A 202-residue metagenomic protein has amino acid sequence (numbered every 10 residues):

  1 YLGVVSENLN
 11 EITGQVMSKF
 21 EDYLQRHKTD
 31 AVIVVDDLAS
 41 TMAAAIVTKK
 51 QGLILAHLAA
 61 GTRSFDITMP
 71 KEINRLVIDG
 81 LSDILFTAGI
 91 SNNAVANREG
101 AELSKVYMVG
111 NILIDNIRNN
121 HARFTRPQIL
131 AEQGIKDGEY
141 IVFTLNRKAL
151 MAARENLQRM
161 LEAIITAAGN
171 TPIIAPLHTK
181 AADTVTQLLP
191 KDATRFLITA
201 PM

Functional and structural regions predicted by a protein language model:
Y1-E102: Active-site and donor-binding regions of nucleotide-sugar-utilizing enzymes
G3-V4, L81-E155: A nucleotide-sugar donor-handling region in carbohydrate enzymes
E11, Q15, I73, S91 (+4 more regions): Conserved active-site and cofactor/substrate-binding residues in soluble primary-metabolism enzymes
V35, H57-A59, V109, T144 (+1 more regions): Short beta-strand segments
A43, V95, N116, D183-V185: Phosphate- and divalent-cation-binding pockets in alpha/beta enzyme and binding domains that engage nucleotide-derived
I54, K105, P172-I173: Residues at the starts of beta-strands that form the adenosine-phosphate
A60-S64, N111, A200-M202: Short, acidic/turn-prone active-site loops that include or flank metal/cofactor- and phosphate-binding residues
T125-M202: Donor-nucleotide binding loops and adjacent catalytic segments primarily of GT-B fold Leloir glycosyltransferases
